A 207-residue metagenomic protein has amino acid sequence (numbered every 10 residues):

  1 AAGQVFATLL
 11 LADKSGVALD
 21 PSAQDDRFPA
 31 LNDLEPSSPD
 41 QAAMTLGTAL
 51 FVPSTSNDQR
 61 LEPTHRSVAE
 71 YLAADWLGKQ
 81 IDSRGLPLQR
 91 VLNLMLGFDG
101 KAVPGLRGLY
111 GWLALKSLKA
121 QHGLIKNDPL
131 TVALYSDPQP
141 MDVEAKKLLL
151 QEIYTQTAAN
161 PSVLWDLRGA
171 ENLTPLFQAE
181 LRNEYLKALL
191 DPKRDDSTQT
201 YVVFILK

Functional and structural regions predicted by a protein language model:
A1-I81: Extended helical regulatory/linker subdomains that flank P-loop NTPase cores
T8, G16-L19, D25-D26, T45 (+2 more regions): Hydrophobic repeat-domain scaffold segments
